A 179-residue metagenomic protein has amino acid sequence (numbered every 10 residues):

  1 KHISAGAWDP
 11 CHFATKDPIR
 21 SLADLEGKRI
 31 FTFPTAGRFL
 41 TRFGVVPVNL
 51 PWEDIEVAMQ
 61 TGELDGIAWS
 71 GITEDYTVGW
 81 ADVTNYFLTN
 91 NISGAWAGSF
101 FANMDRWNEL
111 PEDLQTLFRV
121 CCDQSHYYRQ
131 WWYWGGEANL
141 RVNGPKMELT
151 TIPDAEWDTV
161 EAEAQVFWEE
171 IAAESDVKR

Functional and structural regions predicted by a protein language model:
K1-R179: N-terminal secretory/targeting leader peptides
